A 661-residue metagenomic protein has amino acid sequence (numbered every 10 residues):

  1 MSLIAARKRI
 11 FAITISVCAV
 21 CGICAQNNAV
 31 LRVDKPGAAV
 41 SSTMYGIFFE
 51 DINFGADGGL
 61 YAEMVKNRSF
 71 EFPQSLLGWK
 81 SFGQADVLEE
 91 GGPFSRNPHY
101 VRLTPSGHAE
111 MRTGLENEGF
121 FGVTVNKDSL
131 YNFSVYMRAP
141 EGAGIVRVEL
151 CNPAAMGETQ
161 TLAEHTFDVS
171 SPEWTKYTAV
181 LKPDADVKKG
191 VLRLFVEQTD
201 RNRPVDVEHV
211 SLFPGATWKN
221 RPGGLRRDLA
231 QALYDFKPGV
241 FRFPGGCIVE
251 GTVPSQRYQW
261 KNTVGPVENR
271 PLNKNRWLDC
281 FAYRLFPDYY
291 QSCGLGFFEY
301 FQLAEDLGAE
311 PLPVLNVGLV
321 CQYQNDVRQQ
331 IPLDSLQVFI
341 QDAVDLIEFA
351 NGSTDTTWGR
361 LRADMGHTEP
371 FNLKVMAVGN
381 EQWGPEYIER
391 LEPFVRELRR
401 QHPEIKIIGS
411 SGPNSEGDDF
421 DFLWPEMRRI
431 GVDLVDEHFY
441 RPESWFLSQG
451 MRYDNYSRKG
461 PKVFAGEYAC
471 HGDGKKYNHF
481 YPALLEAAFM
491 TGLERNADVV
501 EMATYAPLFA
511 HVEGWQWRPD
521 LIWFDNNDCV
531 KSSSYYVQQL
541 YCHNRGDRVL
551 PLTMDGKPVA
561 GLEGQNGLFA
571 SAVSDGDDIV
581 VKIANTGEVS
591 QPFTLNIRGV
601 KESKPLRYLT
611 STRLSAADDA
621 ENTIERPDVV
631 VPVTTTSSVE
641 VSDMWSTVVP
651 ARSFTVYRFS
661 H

Functional and structural regions predicted by a protein language model:
Q26-S292, E310, N325-Q337, V344 (+7 more regions): Extracellular and organelle-lumenal recognition/adhesion modules and their flexible linkers in secreted
I47, V135, K237, A304 (+6 more regions): Conserved, mostly hydrophobic/aromatic
F70, K127, R548-T586: Surface beta-strand/loop "capping" patches
Y136-E141, K182-D184, H543, A584-T586 (+1 more regions): Solvent-exposed strand-to-loop "edge" motifs in beta-rich extracellular domains
P244-C247, V317, Q322, S353-E386 (+1 more regions): Active-site groove signature of glycoside hydrolases
Q322-I331, V338, H367-P370, P413-S444 (+1 more regions): Substrate-binding cleft/loops of secretory-pathway carbohydrate-active enzymes
R396-E397, P403-K406, W424-R429, D433-N544 (+2 more regions): Catalytic-core region of carbohydrate-active enzymes that cleave or remodel glycosidic bonds
A560-L562, T586-H661: C-terminal beta-sandwich/jelly-roll accessory domains of carbohydrate-active enzymes
